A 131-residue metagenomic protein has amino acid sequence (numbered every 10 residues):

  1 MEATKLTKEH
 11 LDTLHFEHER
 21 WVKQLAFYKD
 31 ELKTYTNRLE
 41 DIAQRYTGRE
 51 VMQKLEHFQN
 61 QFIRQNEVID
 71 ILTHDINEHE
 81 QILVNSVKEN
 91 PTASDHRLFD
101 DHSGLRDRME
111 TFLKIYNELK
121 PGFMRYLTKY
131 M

Functional and structural regions predicted by a protein language model:
M1-M131: Charge-rich amphipathic alpha-helical interaction elements
